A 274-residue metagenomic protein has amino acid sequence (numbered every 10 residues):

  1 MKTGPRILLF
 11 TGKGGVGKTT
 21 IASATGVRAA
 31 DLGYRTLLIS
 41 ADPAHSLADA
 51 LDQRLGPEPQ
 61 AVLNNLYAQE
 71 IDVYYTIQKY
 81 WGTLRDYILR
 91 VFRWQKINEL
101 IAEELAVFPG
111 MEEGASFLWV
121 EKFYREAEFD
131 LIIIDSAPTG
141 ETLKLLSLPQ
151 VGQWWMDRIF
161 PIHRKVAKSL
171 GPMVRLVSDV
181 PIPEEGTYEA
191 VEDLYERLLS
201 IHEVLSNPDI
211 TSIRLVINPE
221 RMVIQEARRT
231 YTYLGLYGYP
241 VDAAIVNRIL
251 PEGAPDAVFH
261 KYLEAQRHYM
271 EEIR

Functional and structural regions predicted by a protein language model:
M1-G4, L198-R274: C-terminal lobe/tail of nucleotide-utilizing enzymes
M1-V16, I21-Y195: Nucleotide-state-sensitive switch-loop elements of NTP-binding domains
